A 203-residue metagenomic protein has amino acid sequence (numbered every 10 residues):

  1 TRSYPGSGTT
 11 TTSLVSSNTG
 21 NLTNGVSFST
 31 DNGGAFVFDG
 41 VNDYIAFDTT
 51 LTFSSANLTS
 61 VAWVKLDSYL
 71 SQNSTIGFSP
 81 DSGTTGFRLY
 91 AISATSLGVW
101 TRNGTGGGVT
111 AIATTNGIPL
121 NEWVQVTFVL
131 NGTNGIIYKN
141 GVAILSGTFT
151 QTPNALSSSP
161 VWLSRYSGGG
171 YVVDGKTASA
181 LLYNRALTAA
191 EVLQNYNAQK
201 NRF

Functional and structural regions predicted by a protein language model:
T1-N42, V192-F203: Extracytoplasmic low-complexity segments
S7-T11, T23, V41-G98, L120 (+4 more regions): Extracellular glycan-recognition modules
G34-Y44, D81-S82, W100-V109: Extracellular beta-rich ligand/substrate-recognition surface
D48-T50, I112-I118, F149-Q151: Beta-strand-rich interaction surfaces with strong enrichment in secreted/lumenal proteins
T85-F87, G107-A113, A143-G147: Surface-exposed loop/edge segments in extracytoplasmic proteins
G98-Q125: Short, aromatic/His-centered strand-loop micro-motif at the edge of beta-sheets
F128, G132-G147: Carbohydrate-binding surfaces in secreted/extracellular proteins
G147-K176: Flexible glycan-contacting loops in extracellular carbohydrate-active proteins
